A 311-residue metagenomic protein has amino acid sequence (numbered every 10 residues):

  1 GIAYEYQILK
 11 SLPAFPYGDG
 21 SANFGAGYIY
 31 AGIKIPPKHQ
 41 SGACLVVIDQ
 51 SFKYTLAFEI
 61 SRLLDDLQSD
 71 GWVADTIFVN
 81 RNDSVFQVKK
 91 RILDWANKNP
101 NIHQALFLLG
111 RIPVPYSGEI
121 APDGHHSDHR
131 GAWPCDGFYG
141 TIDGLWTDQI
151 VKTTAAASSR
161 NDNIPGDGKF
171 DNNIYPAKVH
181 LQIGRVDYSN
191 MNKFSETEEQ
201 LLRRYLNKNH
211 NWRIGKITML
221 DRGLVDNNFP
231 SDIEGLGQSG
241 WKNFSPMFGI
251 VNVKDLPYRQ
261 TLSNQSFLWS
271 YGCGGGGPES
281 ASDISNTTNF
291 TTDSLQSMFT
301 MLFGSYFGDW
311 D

Functional and structural regions predicted by a protein language model:
I2-D311: Cysteine-dependent hydrolase recognition
